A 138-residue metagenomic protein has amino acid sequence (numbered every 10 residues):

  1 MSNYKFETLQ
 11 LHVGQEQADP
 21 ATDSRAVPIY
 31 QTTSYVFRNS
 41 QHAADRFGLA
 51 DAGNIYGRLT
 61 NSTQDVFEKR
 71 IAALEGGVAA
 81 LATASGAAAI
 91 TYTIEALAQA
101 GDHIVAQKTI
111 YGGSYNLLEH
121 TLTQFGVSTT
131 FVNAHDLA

Functional and structural regions predicted by a protein language model:
M1-Y30: Short conserved active-site loop signatures built around small residues
I29-F37, Q41: C-terminal substrate-binding/catalytic lobe of Rossmann-fold NAD(P)-dependent oxidoreductases
N39-A88, N116-H120: Conserved N-terminal alpha-helix of the aminotransferase class I/II PLP-enzyme fold
Y56, A82-T83, Q107-K108, T129-V132: Glycine- and other small-residue-rich loops at beta-strand/loop junctions that grip anionic moieties
A73-L74, Y92-A100: Alpha-helix C-terminal capping segments
A96-G113, V132-N133: Conserved PLP-anchoring active-site segment centered on the Schiff-base-forming lysine
N116-A138: PLP-dependent aminotransferase-class I/II
